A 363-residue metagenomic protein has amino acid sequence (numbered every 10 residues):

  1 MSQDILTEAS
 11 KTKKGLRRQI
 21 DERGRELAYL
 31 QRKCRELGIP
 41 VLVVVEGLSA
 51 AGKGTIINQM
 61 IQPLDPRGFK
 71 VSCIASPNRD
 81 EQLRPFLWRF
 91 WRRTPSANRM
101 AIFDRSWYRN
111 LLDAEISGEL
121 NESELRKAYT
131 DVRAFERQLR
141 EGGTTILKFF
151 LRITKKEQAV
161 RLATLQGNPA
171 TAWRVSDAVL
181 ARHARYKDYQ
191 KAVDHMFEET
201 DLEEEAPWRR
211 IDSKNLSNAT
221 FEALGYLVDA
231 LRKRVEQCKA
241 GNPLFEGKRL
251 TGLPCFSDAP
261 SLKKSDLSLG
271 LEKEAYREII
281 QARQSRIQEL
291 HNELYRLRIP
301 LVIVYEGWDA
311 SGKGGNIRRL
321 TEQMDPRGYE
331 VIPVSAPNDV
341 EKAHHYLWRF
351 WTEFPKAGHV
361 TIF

Functional and structural regions predicted by a protein language model:
M1-F363: Glycine-rich phosphate-binding loop of ATP-dependent small-molecule kinases
